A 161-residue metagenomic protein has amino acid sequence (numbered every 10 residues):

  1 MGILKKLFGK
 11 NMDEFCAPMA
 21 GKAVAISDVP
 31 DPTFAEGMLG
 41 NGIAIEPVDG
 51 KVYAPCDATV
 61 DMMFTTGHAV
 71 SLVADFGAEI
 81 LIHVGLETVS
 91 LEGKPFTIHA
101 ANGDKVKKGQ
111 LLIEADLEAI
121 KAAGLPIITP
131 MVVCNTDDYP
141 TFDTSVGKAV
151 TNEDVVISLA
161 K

Functional and structural regions predicted by a protein language model:
G2-K161: Contiguous, well-folded functional domains in the mature portion of proteins
